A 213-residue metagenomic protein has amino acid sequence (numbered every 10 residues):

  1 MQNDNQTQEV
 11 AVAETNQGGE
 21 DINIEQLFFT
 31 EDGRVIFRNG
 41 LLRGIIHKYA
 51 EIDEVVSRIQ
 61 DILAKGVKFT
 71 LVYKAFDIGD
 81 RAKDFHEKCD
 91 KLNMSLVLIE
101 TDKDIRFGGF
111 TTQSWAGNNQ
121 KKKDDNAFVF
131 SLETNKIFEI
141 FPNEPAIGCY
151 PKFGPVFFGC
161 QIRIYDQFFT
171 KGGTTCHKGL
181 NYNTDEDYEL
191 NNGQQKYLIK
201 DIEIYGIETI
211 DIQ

Functional and structural regions predicted by a protein language model:
Q2-Q213: Phosphate-recognition beta-domain surfaces
